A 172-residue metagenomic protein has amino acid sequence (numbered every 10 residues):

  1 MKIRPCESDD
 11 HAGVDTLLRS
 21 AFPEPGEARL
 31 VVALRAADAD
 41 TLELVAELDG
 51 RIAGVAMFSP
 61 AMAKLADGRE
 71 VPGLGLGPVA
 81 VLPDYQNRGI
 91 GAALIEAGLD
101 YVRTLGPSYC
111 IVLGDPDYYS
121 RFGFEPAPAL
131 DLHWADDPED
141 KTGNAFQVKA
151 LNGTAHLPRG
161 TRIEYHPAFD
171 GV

Functional and structural regions predicted by a protein language model:
M1-L30, A37-A53, G143-F146, A150-G153 (+1 more regions): Short amphipathic alpha-helix that is part of the acyltransferase structural core
L34-D38, D137-P138: A short beta-turn/loop motif at secondary-structure boundaries
E43-V45, R51-M62, P72-A80: Conserved beta-strand in the GNAT
S59, L94-G98, P128-H133: Short acidic (Asp/Glu) patches
L76, Y85, G89-A97, P107: Conserved acetyl-CoA pyrophosphate-binding loop and the N-cap/start of the following alpha-helix in GNAT-like
R88, A92, P138-A150: Accessory recognition modules or surfaces
Y101: Short alpha-helical functional segments enriched in proximate histidine and acidic residues
T104-S108, L113-K141: Conserved active-site alpha-helix within GNAT-family acetyltransferase domains
